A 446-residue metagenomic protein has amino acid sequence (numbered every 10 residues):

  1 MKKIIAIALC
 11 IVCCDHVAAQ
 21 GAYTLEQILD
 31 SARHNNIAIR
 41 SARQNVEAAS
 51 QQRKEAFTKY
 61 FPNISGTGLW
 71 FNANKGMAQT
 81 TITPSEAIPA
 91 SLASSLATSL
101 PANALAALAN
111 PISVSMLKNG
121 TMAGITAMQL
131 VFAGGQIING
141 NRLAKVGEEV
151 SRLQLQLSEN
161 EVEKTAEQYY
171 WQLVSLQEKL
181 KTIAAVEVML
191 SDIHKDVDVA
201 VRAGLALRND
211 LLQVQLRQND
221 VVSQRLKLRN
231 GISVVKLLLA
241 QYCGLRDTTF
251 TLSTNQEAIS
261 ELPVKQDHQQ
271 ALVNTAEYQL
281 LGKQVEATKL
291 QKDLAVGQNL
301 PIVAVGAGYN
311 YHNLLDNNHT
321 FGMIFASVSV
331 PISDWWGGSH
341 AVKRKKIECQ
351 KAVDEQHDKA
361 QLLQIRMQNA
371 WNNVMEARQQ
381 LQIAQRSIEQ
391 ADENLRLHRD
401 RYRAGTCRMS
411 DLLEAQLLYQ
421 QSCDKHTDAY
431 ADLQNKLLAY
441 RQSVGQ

Functional and structural regions predicted by a protein language model:
M1-N36, G445: Bacterial Sec-dependent N-terminal signal peptides
I7, S65, N72-I88, K425-Q446: Acidic, low-complexity, intrinsically disordered peripheral segments
A19-M77, L205-L207, C243-K289, I332: Bacterial Sec-pathway N-terminal export signals of envelope proteins
L29, S41-A56, S158, K164-K181 (+6 more regions): Amphipathic alpha-helical coiled-coil segments
R40, N63-A78, P111-K118, M128-L157 (+5 more regions): Small/polar (Gly/Ser/Thr/Ala-rich) solvent-exposed segments that form structured loops/beta-strands/short helices used
Q51-R53, L155-N274, N373, A377 (+1 more regions): Periplasmic alpha-helical coiled-coil/stalk elements that build and connect Gram-negative outer-membrane
Q79-V114: A subset of solvent-exposed loop/turn segments in beta-rich extracellular surface proteins, enriched in glycine
